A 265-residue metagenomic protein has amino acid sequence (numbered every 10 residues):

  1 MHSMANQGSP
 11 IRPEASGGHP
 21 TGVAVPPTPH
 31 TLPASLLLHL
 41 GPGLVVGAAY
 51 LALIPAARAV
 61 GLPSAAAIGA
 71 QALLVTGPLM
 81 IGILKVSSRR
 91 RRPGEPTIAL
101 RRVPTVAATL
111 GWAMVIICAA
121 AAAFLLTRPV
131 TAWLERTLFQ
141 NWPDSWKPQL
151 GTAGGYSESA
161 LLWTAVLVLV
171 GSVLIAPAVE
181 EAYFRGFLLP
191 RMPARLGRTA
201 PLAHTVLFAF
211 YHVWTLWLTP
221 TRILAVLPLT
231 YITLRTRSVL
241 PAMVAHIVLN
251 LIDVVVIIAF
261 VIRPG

Functional and structural regions predicted by a protein language model:
M1-F124, R128, A132-W133, N141-W142 (+1 more regions): N-terminal, membrane-interfacial amphipathic/helix-forming hydrophobic leader that caps and precedes the first
L38, N141-K147, F184, L188: Membrane-associated alpha-helix detector
A122, L126, V130, W146-Q149 (+2 more regions): Alpha-helical structural motif
P129-W133, T137, A182, R191: Membrane-spanning helices that line or support transport/gating and their immediate boundary helices in channels
W133-L161: Membrane-interface interhelical connector segments
A153-G265: Transmembrane helix-loop-helix hairpins at the membrane interface of multi-pass integral membrane proteins
